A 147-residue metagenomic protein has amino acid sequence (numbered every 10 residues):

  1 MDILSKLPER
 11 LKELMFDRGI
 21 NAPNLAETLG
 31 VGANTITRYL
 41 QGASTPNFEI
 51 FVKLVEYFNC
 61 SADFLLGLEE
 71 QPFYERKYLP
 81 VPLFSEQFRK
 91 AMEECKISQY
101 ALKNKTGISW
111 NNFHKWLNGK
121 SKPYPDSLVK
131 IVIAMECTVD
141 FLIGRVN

Functional and structural regions predicted by a protein language model:
M1-I20, Q71-I97: A short, Lys/Arg-rich alpha-helix, primarily the initiator
M15, A26, V55, M92 (+2 more regions): The alpha-helix within a helix-turn-helix
G19-T37, K96-H114: Short alpha-helical DNA-recognition segment
E49-F64, D126-F141: DNA major-groove recognition helix of helix-turn-helix/homeodomain DNA-binding modules
F64-R76, F141-N147: Short amphipathic recognition helices of helix-turn-helix/homeodomain-type DNA-binding modules
